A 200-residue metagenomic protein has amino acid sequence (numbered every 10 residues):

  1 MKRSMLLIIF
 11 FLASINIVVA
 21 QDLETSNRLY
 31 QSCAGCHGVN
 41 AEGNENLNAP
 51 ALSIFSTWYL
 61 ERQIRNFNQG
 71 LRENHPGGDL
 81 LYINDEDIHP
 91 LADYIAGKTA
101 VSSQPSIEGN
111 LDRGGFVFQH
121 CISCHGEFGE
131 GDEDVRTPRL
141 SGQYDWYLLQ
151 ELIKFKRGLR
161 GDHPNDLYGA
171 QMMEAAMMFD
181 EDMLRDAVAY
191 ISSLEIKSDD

Functional and structural regions predicted by a protein language model:
S4-S14: Sec-dependent N-terminal signal peptides
I15-A20: Sec/Tat signal peptide C-region and signal peptidase I cleavage site
Q21-E42, S106-E130, D199-D200: Sequence/structural segment immediately N-terminal to covalent heme-attachment motifs in c-type and related
R28-S53, W58-R62, N66: N-terminal targeting signals for Sec/Tat export/insertion, comprising classic cleavable signal peptides
Y30-C33, A49, T57, C121 (+3 more regions): Disulfide-stabilized extracellular ectodomain repeats and their linkers
N44-A51, N66-T99, S103-E108, D134-R139 (+3 more regions): Axial heme c-ligation environment in periplasmic c-type cytochrome domains
E151-K154: Consensus positions within tandem repeat domains that build extended binding/scaffold surfaces
